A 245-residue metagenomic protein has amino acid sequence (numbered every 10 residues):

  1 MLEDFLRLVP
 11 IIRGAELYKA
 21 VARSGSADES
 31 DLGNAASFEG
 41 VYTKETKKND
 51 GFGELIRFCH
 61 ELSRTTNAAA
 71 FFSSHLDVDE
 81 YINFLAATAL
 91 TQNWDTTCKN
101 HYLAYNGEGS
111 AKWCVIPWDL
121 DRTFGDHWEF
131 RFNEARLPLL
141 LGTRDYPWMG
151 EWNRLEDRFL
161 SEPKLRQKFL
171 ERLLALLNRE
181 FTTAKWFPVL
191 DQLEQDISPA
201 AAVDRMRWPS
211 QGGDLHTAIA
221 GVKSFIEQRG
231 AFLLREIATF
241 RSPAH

Functional and structural regions predicted by a protein language model:
M1-H245: Phosphate/dinucleotide-binding and metal-coordinating scaffold of catalytic cores in nucleotide-dependent enzymes
